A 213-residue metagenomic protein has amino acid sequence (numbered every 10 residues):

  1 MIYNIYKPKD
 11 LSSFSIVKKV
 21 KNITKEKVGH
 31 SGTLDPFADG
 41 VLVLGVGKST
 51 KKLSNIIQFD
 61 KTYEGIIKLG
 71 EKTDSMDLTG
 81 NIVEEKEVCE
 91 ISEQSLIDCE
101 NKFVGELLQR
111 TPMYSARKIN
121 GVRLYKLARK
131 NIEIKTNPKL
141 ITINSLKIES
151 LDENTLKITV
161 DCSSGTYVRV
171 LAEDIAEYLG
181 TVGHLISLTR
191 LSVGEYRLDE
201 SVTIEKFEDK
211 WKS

Functional and structural regions predicted by a protein language model:
M1-S213: Catalytic/RNA-binding core of pseudouridine synthases
